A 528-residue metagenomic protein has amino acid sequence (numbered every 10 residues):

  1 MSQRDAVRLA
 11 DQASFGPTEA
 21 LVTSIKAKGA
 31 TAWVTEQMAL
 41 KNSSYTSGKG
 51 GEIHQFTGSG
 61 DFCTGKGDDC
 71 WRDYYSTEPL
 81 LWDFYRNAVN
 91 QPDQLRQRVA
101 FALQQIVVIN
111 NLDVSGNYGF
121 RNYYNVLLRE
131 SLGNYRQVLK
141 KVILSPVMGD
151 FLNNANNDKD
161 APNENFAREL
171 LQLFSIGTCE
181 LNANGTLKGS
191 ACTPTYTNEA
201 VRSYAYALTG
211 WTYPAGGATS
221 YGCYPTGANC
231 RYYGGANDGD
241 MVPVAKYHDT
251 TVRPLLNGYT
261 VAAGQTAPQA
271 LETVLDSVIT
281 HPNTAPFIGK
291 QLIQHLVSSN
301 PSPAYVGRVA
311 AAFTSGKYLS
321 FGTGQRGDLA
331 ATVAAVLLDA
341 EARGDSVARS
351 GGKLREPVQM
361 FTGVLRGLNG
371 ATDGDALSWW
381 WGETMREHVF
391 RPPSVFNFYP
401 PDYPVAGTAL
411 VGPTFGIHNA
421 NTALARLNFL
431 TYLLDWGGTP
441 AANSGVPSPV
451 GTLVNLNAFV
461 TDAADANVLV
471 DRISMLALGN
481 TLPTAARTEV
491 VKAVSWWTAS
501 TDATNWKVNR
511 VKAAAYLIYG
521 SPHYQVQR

Functional and structural regions predicted by a protein language model:
M1-S44: N-terminal mature-domain "stem" immediately C-terminal to a signal peptide or N-terminal signal-anchor/transmembrane
R4, L132-N134, K512: Short, well-ordered loop/turn elements at secondary-structure boundaries
V7-S14, H281-A285, G289-R326, A334-R528: Flexible, low-complexity segments enriched for small/polar residues
K26, M38, G50-D68, R72-Y85 (+2 more regions): Active-site substrate-binding loop specific to GH73 endo-beta-N-acetylglucosaminidase modules in bacterial autolysins
S76-L80, N90-R98: Amphipathic interfacial helices
L95-V99, N111-Y118: Short, flexible active-site-proximal loops enriched in glycine and acidic residues
